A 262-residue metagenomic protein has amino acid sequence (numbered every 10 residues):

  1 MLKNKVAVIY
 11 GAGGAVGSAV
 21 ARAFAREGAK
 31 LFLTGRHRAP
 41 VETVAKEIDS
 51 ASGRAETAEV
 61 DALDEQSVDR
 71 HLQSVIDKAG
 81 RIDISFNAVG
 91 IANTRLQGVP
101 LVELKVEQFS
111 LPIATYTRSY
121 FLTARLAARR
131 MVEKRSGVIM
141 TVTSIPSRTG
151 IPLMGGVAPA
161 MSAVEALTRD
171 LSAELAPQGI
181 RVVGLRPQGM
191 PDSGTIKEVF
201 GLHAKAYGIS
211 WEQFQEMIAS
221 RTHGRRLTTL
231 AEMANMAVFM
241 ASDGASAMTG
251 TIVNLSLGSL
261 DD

Functional and structural regions predicted by a protein language model:
V6, G13-G14, H37: Conserved glycine-rich cofactor-binding loop
G90-S110, E133, L153-G156: Conserved mid-core segment of classical short-chain dehydrogenase/reductases
V102-F121, S136, M140, V164: Catalytic Tyr-X3-Lys loop
A124, A160-V164, T168: Active-site helix of classical SDR
R129, A173-E174, S246: Alpha-helical segment proximal to the catalytic Tyr-Lys
S144: Residue(s) in the substrate-gating loop at a strand-loop-helix junction that position the organic substrate next
A176, R181, M248-G250: Short, small/polar-rich loop/turn modules that mediate ligand/substrate recognition or access, typified
R226, A237-V238, T249-D262: Short C-terminal tail/terminal secondary-structure segment of NAD(P)H-dependent dehydrogenase/reductase domains
